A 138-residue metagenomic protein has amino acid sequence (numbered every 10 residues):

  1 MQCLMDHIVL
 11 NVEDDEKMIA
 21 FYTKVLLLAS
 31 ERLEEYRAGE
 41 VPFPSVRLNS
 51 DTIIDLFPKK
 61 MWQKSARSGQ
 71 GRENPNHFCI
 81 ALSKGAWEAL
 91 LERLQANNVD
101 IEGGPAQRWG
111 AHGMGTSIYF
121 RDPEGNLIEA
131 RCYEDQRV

Functional and structural regions predicted by a protein language model:
M1-K17, F78, E134-V138: N-terminal beta-strand motif that seeds the catalytic metal site of vicinal oxygen chelate
M1-Q2, Q70-R72: Short, flexible turn/loop "capping" segments at secondary-structure junctions
L4, P42, S50-T52, N74-N76 (+1 more regions): Residues that flank catalytic or metal-binding motifs in active/ligand-binding sites
L10-I54, K59: Core segments of cupin and vicinal oxygen chelate
E13-E16, E73, F78-P123, L127: Vicinal oxygen chelate
A29-R37, A106-W109, C132-R137: Conserved catalytic-core motifs of GNAT/GCN5-like acyltransferases
R32, M61-R67, G104, V138: A short, acidic/glycine-rich surface segment
I53, L127-A130: Short glycine-/small-residue motifs
